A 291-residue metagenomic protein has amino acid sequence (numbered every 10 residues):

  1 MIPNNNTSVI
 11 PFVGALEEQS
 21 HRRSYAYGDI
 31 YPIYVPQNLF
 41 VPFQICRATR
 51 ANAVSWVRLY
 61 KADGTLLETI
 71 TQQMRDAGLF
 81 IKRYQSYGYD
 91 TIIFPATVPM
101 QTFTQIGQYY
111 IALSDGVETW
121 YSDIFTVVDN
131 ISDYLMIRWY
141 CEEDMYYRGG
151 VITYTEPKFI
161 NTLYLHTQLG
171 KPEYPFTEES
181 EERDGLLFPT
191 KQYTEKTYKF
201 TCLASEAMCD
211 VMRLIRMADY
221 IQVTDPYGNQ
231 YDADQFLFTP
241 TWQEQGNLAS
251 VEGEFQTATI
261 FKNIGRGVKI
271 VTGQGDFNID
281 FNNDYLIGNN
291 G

Functional and structural regions predicted by a protein language model:
M1-L135, C141-D144: Preference for solvent-exposed, low-hydrophobicity sequence contexts
T104, W120-G291: Extracellular/virion structural assembly segments
